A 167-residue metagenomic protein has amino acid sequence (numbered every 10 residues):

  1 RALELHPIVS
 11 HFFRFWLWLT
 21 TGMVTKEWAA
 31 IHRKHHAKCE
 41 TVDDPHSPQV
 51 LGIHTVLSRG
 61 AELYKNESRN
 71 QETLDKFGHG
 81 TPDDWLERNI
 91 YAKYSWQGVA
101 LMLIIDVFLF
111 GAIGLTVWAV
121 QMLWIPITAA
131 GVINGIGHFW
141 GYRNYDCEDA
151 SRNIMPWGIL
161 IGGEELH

Functional and structural regions predicted by a protein language model:
R1-V132, I136: Non-catalytic, topology-defining segments of multipass membrane proteins
F77-L86, W140-L166: Active-site-proximal inter-transmembrane loops
